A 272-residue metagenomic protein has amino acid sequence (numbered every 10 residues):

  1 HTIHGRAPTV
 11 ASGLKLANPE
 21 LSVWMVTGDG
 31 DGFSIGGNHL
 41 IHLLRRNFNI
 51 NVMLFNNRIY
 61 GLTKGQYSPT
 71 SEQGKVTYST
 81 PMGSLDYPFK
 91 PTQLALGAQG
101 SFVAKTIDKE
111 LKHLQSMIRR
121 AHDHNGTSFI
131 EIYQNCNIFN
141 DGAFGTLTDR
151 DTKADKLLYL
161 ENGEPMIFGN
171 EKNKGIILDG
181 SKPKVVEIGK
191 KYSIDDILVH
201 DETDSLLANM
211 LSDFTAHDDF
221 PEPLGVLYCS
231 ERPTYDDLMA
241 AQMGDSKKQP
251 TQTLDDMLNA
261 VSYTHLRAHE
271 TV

Functional and structural regions predicted by a protein language model:
H1-G61, Q115: Thiamine diphosphate
E20, S68-A121: Conserved thiamine diphosphate
I35-H39, R45, L62-S68, M117 (+2 more regions): Short acidic, glycine/serine/threonine-rich loops at helix termini
S71-P81, T148-N162, S246-Q252: Acidic, Ser/Thr-rich peripheral helices and adjacent loops at domain boundaries
G97-L147, S212-T234, A240: Structural signature of the thiamine diphosphate
I132-L224: Internal helical hairpin/lid segments
D196-Y263: ATP/nucleoside-binding phosphotransfer catalytic cores, i.e., glycine-rich phosphate-binding loops
T264-T271: Conserved small/polar residues in nucleotide/adenosyl-binding loops
